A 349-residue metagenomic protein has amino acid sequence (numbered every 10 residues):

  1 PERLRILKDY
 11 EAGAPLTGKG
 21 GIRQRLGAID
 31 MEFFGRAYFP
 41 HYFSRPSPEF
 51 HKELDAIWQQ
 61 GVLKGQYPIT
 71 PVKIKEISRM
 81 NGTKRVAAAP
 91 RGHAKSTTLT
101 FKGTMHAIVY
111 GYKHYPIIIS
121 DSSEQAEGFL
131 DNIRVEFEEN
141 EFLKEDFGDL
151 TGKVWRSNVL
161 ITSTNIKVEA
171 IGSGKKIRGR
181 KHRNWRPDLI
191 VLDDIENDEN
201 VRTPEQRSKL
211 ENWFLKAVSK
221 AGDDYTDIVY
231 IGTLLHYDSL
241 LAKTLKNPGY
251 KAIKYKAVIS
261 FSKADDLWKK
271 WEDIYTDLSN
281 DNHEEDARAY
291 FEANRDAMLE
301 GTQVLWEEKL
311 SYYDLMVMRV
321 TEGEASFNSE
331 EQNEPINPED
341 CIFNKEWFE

Functional and structural regions predicted by a protein language model:
P1-T83: N-terminal accessory segments
P68, R79-K102: Walker A/P-loop
K84-V86, Y115-I117, L189, D227: Residue-level preference for the first positions of well-ordered beta-strands
T100-G111: Walker A/P-loop NTP-binding motif
Y112-H114, I166, R186-P187, D223-T226 (+1 more regions): Short glycine-/polar-rich loops that comprise or flank the Walker A/P-loop and associated switch/sensor motifs
I119-K176: Conserved nucleotide-state-sensing and coupling region of NTP-binding domains
N158-K216: Conserved RecA-like ASCE ATPase "motif II neighborhood" in helicase/translocase motors
V201-E349: Non-catalytic, compositionally simple segments
